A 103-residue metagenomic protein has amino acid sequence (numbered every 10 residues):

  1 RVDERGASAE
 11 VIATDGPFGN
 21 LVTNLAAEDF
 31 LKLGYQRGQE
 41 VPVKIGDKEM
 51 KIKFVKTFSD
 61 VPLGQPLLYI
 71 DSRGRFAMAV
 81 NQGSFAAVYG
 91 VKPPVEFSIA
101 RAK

Functional and structural regions predicted by a protein language model:
R1-I70: Mixed-charge interfacial surface used for oligomerization/domain docking and macromolecular partner engagement
K53-K103: ATP/nucleoside-binding phosphotransfer catalytic cores, i.e., glycine-rich phosphate-binding loops
